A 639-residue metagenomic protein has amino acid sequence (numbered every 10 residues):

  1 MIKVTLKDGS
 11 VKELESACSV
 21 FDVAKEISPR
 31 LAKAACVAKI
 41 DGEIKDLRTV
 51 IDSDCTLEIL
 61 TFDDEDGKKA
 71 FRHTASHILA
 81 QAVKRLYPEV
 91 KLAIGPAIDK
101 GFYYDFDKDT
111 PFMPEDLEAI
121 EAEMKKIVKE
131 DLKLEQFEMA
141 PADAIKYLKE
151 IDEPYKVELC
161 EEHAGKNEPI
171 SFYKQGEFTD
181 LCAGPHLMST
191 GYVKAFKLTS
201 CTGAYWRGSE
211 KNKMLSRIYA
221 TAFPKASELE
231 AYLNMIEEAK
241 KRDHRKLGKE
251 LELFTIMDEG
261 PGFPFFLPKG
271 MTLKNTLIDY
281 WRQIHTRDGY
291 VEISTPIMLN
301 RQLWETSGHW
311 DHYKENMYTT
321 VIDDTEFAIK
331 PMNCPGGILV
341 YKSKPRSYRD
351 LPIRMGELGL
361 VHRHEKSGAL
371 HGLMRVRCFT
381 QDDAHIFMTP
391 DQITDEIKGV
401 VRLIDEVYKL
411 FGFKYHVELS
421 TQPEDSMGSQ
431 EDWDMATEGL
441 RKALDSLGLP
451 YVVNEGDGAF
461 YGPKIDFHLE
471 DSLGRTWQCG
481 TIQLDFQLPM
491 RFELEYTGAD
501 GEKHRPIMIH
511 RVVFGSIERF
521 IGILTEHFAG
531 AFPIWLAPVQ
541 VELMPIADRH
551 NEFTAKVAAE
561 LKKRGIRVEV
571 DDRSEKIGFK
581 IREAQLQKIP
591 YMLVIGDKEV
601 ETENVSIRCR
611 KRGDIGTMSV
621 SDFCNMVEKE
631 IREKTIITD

Functional and structural regions predicted by a protein language model:
M1-A93, I98-D639: NTP/phosphate- and nucleic-acid-binding module
